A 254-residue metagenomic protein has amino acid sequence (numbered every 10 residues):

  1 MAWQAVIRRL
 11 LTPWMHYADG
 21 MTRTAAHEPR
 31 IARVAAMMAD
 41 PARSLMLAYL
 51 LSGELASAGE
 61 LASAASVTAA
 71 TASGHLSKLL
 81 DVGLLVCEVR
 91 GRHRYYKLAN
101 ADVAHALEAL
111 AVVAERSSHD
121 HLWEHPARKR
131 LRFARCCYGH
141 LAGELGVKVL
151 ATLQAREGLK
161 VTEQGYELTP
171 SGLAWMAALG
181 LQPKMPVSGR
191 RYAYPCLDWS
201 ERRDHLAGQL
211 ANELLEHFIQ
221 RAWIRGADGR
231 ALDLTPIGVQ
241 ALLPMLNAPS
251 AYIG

Functional and structural regions predicted by a protein language model:
P13-P29, S52, A104-V161, Q182-D228 (+1 more regions): Amphipathic alpha-helical dimerization/coiled-coil segments that flank or bridge DNA-binding/regulatory modules
T22, P29-T68, R94-Y96, C136-C137: N-terminal helix-turn-helix DNA-binding core of bacterial DNA-binding proteins
M37, P41, Y49-G53, H140 (+3 more regions): Short amphipathic alpha-helical elements of helix-turn-helix/winged-helix folds
M37-R43, N100-A101, L131, G143: Short helix-coil-helix linker/hinge
A58-L85: Canonical helix-turn-helix DNA-binding module
L80-R90, R94-K97, T162-E163, A227-D228: Beta-hairpin "wing" of winged helix-turn-helix
R90-R116, L168, G172-W175, G238: Basic, amphipathic "hinge/linker" alpha-helix immediately C-terminal to the N-terminal HTH DNA-binding motif
V149-L150, L159-M176: Non-catalytic interaction/regulatory modules that flank or connect domains
